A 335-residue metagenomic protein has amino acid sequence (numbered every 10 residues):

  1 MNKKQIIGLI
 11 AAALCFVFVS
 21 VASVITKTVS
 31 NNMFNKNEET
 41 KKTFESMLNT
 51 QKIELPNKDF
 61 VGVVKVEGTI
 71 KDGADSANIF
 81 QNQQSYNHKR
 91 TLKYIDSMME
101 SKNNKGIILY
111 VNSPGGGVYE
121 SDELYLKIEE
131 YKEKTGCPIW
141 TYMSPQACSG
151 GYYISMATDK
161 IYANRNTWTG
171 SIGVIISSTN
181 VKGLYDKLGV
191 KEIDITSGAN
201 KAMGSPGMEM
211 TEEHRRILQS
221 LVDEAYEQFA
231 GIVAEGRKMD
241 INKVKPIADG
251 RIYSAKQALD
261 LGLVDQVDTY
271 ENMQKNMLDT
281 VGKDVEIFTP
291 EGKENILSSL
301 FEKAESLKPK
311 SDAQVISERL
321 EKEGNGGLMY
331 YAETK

Functional and structural regions predicted by a protein language model:
M1-P138, Q146-A147, Y162, S178-K335: N-terminal organellar transit peptides
D122, I154, V174: Short amphipathic alpha-helical segments
S149-G151: Short, conserved loop-to-beta-strand elements that form functional interface hotspots
Y153-I154, L184: Hydrophobic/aromatic ligand-binding patch that stacks against planar heteroaromatic rings of cofactors or nucleotides
I154-S155, A258: Hydrophobic/aromatic residues within transmembrane alpha-helices of multi-pass small-molecule transporters
T158: An anion/phosphate-binding loop that grips the pyrophosphate of nucleotide cofactors and donors
I161-I176: Zinc-dependent metallopeptidase catalytic helix centered on the HExxH motif and its immediate flanking segment
